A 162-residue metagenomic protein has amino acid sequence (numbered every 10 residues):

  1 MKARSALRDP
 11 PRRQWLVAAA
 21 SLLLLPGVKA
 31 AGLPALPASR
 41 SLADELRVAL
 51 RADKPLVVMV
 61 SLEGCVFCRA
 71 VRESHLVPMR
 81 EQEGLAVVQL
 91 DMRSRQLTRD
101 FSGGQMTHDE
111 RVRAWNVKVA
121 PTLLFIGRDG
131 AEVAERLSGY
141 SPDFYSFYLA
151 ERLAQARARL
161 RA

Functional and structural regions predicted by a protein language model:
M1-P11, A18-L24: N-terminal secretory signal peptides
A30-G32: Boundary at the C-terminal end of the N-terminal hydrophobic targeting segment
A38-P55: A short beta-strand-turn-helix
D53-E63: Short active-site neighborhood of thiol/selenol oxidoreductases, capturing the structured segment around
R69-Q82: Typically the conserved alpha-helix immediately C-terminal to a functionally engaged Cys/Sec in thioredoxin-like
G84-Q105: Thiol-based oxidoreductase modules, predominantly thioredoxin-like and allied folds used for disulfide exchange
D109, R113-L124: Structural micro-motif
I126-R157: Non-catalytic, surface beta->alpha helical segment in thiol-disulfide oxidoreductase systems
